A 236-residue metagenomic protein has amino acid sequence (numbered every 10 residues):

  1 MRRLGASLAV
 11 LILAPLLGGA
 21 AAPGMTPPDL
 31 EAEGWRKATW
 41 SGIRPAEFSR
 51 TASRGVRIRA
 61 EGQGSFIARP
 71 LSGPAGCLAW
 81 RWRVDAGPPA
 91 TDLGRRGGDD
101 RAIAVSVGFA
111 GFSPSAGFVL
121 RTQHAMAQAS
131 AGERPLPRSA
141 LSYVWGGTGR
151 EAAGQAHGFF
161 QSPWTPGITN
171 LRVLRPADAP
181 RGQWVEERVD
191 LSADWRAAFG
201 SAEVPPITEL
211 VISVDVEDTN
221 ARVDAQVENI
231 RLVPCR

Functional and structural regions predicted by a protein language model:
S7-G18: Bacterial N-terminal signal peptides
G19-G42, F118-Q128: Extracellular carbohydrate-recognition regions
P45-F66: Short carbohydrate-recognition loop motifs
A68-L78, D178-R181, E203-V204: Extracellular/lumenal carbohydrate-interaction signature centered on repeated Trp-anchored short motifs
R81-G87, A110-F112, S192: Solvent-exposed strand-to-loop "edge" motifs in beta-rich extracellular domains
P88-F109, S115-F118: Beta-strand acidic-aromatic groove motif in beta-rich domains, primarily in extracellular
D100-V105, Q161-L171, P176, R181-A221: Extracellular beta-strand ligand-recognition surfaces/modules
V107-T165: Extracellular/luminal beta-rich ligand-recognition and adhesion surfaces characterized by aromatic-Gly/Pro-enriched
